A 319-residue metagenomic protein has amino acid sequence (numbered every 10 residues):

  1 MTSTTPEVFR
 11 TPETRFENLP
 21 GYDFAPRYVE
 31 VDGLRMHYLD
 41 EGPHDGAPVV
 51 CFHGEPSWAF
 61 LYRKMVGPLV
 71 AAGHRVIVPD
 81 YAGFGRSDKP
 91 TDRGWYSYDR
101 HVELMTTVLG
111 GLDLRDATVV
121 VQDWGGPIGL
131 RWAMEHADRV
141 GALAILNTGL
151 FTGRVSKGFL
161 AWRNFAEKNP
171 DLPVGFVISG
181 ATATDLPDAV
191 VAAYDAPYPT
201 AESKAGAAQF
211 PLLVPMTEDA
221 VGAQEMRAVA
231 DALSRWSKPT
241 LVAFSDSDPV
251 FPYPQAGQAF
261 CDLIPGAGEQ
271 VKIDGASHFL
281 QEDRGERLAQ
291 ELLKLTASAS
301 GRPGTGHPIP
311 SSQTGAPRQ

Functional and structural regions predicted by a protein language model:
T2-A25, M36, E41-G42, P48 (+5 more regions): Flexible "cap/lid" subdomain of the alpha/beta-hydrolase fold that forms the substrate-access gate
R27-V31: Short acidic-hydrophobic surface loop/beta-edge motif
C51-G54, V78: Structural cue for short, hydrophobic secondary-structure segments
G54-S57, D123: Active-site glycine-rich loops that stabilize anionic/oxyanionic intermediates across multiple enzyme folds
P56, Y81-G85, L150, S277-L280: Alpha/beta-hydrolase active-site loop signature
P56-K64, V76: Serine-hydrolase catalytic-loop signature spanning alpha/beta hydrolases and amidase-signature enzymes
V70-D80: A fold-wide structural signal in alpha/beta-hydrolase
G266-S312: Catalytic active-site module of serine/aspartate enzymes centered on a nucleophile-bearing elbow/loop
